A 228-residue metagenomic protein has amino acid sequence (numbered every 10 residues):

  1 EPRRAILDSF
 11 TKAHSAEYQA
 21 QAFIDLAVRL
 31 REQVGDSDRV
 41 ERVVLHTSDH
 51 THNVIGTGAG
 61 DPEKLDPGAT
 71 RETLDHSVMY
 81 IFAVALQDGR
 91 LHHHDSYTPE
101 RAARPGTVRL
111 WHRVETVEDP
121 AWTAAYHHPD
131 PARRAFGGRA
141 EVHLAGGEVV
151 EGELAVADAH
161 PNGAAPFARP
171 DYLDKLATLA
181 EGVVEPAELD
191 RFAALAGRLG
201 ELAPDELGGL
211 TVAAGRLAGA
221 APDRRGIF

Functional and structural regions predicted by a protein language model:
E1-F228: Terminal-appendage/accessory-domain detector
